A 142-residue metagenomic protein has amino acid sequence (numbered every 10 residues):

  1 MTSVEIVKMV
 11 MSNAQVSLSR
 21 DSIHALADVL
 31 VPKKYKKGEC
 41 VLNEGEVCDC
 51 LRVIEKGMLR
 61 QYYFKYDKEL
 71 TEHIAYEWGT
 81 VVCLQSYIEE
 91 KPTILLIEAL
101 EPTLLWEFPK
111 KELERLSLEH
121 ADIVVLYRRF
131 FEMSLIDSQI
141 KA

Functional and structural regions predicted by a protein language model:
M1-A142: Cytosolic regulatory regions built on CNB/CRP/Popeye-like sensor folds
